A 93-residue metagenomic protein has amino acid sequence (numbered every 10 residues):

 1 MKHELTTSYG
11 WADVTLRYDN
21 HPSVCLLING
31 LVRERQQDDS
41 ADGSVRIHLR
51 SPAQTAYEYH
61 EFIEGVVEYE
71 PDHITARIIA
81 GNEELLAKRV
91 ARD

Functional and structural regions predicted by a protein language model:
M1-D93: Cysteine-centric segments in proteins
